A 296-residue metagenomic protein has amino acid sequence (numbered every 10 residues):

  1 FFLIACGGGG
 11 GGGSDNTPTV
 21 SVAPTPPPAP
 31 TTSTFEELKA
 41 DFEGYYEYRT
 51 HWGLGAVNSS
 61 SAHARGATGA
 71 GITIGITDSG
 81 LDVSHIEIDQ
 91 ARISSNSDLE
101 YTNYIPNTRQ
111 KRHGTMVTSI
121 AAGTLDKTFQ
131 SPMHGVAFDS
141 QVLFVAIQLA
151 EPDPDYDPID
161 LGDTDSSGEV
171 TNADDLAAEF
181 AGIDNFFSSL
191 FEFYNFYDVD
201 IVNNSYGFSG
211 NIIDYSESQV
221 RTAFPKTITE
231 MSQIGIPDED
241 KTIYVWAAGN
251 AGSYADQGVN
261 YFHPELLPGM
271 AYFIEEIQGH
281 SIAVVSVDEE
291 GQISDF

Functional and structural regions predicted by a protein language model:
L3-A5: C-terminal motif of bacterial Sec signal peptides marking the signal peptidase cleavage site
G7-G11: Bacterial signal peptide processing site
G13-P18, F208-F296: Substrate-binding/specificity loop regions of serine endopeptidase catalytic domains, predominantly subtilases
P18-A40, Y46-T50, S60-S97, T102-G182 (+6 more regions): Subtilisin-like serine protease catalytic core
E37-E43, L190-T222, A247: Short acidic, glycine-rich surface-loop motifs adjacent to enzyme active sites
W52-V57, D295: C-terminal accessory segments
D78, A146, N203-S205, A247 (+1 more regions): Short beta-strand segments
G182-L190: Von Willebrand factor
